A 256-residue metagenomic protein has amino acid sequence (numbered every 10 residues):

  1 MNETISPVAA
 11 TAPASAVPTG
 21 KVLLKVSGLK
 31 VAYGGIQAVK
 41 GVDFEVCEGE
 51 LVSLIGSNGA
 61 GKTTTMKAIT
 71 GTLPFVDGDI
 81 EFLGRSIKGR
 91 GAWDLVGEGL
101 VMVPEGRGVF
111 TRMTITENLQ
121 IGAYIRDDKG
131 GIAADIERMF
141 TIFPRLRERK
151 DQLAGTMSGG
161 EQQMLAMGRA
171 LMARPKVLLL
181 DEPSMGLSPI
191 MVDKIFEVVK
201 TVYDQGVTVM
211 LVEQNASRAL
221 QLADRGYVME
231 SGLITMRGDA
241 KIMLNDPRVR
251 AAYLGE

Functional and structural regions predicted by a protein language model:
N2-E256: Glycine-rich phosphate-binding loops of nucleotide-dependent enzymes
